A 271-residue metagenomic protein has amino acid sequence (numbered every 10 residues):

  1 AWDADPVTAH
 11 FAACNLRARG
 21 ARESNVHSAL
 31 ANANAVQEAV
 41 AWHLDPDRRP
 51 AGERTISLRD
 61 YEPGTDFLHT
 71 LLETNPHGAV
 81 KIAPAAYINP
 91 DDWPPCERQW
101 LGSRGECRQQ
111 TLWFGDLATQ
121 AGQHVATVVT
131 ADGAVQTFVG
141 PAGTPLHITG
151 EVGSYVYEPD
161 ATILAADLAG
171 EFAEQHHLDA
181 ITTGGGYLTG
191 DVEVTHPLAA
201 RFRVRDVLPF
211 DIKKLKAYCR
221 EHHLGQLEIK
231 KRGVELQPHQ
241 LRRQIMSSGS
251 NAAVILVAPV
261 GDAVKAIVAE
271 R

Functional and structural regions predicted by a protein language model:
A1-R271: SAM-dependent transferase fold signal centered on methyltransferase-like domains, encompassing both Class I
